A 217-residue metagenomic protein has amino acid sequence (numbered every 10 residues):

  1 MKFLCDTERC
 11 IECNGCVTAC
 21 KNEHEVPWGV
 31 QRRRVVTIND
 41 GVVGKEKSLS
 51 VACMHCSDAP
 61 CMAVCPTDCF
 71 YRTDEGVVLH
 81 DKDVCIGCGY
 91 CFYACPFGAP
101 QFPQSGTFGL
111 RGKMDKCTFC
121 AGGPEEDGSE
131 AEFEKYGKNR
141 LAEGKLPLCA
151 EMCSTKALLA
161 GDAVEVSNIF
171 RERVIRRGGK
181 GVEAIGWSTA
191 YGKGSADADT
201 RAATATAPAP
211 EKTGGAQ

Functional and structural regions predicted by a protein language model:
M1-Q217: Non-ligating segments of multi-cofactor redox enzymes
